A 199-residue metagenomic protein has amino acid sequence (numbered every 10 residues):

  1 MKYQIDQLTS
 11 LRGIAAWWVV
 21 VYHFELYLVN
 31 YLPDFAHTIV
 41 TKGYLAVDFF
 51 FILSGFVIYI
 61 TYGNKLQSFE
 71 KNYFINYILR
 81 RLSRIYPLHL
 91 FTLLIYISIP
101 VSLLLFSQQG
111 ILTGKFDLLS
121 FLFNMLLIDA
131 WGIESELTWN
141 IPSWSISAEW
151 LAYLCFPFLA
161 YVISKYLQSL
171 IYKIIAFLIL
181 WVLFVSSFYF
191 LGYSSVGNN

Functional and structural regions predicted by a protein language model:
K2, G63-K71, Y161-I171: Membrane-interface junctions at the ends of membrane-embedded or membrane-associated helices
Q4-K65, I85-T92, L119, F123-D129: Functionally critical transmembrane alpha-helices in membrane proteins and complexes, commonly lining
Q4-W18, F106-T113, L170-L183: Alpha-helical transmembrane segments of integral membrane proteins, especially early/N-terminal helices
T9, L28, I99-I111, Y189-V196: Helix-to-loop transition at the C-terminal end of transmembrane segments
W18-V21, F56-Y62, L94-S98, A152-S164: Membrane-interfacial alpha-helical segments at the cytosolic side of multi-pass membrane proteins
P33-T41, I111-L112, S143, G197-N199: Non-cytosolic membrane-interface motifs at loop->transmembrane helix junctions
Y44-V47, N64-V101, T113-F123, W150-Y153 (+1 more regions): Transmembrane alpha-helical segments and their boundary/interface "anchor" motifs in multi-pass integral membrane
F116-N199: Aromatic-enriched alpha-helical transmembrane segments of multi-pass intramembrane proteins
